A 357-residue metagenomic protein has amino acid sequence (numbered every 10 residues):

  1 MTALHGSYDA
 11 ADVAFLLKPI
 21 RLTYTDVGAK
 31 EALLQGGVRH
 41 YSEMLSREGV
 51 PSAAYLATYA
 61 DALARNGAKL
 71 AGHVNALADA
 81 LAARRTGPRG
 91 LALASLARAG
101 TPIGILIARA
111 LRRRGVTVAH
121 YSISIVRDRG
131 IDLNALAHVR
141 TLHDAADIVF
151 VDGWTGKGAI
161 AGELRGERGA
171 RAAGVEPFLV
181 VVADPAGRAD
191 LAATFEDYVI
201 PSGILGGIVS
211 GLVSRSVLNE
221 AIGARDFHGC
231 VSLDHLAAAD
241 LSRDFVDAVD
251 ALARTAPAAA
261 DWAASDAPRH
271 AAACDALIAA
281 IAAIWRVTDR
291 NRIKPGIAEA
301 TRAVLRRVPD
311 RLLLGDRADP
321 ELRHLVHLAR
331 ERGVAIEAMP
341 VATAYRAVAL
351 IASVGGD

Functional and structural regions predicted by a protein language model:
M1-L91, G115-D357: Long, low-complexity, Lys/Arg-enriched
P88-L111, T117-V118: Membrane helical hairpin/interfacial module
